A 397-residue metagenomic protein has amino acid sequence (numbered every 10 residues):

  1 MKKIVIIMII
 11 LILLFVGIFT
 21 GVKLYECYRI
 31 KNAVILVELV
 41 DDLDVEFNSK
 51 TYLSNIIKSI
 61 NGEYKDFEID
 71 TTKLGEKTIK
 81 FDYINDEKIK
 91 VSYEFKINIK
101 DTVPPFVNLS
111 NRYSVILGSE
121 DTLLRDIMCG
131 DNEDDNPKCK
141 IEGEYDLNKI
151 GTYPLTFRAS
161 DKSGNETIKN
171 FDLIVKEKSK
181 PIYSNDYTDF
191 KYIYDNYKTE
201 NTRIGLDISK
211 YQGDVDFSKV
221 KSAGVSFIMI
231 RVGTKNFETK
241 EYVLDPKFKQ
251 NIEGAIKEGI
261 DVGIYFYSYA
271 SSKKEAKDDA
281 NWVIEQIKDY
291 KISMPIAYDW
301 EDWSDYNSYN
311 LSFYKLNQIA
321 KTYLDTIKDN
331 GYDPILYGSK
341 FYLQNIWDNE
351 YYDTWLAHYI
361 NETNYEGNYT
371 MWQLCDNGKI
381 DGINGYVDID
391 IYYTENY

Functional and structural regions predicted by a protein language model:
M1-V16, T20-K23: N-terminal Sec-pathway targeting helices
L24-N61, V103-D134: Solvent-exposed, low-complexity, repeat-rich "mucin-like" stalks and linkers
K58-F95, D134-V175: Serine/threonine-rich, repeat-prone extracellular segments and beta-strand-based repeat modules of secreted/surface
N98-F106, I174-Y183: Extracellular interdomain linker/stem segments of modular secreted and single-pass surface proteins
I182-G205, E350-Y397: Functionally critical loop-and-helix segments that line ligand-binding/catalytic clefts of soluble enzyme domains
K198-A223, M229-A320, K328-N330: Substrate-binding cleft of extracellular glycoside hydrolase catalytic domains
V262, D333-P334, T354: Hydrophobic anchor at the start of a short beta-strand that flanks the dinucleotide cofactor-binding loop
N330-Q344: Aromatic-lined carbohydrate-recognition surfaces of secreted/lumenal glycan-active proteins
